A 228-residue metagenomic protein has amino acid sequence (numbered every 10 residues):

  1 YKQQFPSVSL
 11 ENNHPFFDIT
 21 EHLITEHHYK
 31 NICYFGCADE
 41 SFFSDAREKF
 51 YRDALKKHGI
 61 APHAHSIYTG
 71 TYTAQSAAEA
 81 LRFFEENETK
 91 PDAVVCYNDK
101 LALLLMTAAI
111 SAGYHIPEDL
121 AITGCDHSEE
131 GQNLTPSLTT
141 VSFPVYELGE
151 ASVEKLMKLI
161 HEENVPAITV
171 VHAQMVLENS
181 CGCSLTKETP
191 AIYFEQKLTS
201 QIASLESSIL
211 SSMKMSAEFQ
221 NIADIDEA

Functional and structural regions predicted by a protein language model:
Y1-F219, A223: Bacterial carbohydrate/catabolite-sensing allosteric modules
